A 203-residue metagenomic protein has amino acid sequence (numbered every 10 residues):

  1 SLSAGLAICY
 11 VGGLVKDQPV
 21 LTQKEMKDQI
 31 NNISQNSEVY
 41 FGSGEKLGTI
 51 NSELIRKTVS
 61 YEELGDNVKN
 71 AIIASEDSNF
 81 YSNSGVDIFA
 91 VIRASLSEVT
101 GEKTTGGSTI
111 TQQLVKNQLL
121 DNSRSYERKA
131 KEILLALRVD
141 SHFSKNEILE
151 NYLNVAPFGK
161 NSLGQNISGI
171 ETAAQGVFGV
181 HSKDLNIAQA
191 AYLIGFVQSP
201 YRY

Functional and structural regions predicted by a protein language model:
S1-Y203: Juxtamembrane regions of bacterial inner-membrane/periplasmic proteins, predominantly the peptidoglycan biogenesis
